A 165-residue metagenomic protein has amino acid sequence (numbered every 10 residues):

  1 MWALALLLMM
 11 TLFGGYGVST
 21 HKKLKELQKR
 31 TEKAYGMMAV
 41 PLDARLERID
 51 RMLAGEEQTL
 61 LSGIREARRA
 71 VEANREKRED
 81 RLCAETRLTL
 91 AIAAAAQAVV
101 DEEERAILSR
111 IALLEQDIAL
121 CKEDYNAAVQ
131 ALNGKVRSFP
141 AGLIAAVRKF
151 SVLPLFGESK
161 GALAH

Functional and structural regions predicted by a protein language model:
W2-H165: A helix-centric hydrophobic-segment signal that preferentially recognizes long, alpha-helical stretches used
